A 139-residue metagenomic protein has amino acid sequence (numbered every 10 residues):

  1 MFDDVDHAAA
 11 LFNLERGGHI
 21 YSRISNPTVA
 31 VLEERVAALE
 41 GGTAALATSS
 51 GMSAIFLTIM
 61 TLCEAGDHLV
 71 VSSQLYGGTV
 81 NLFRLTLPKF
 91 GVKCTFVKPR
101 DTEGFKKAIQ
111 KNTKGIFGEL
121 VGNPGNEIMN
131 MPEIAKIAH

Functional and structural regions predicted by a protein language model:
D4-F56, G78-L85: Conserved N-terminal alpha-helix of the aminotransferase class I/II PLP-enzyme fold
Y21-S22, A47-T48, S72-S73, C94-V97 (+2 more regions): Glycine- and other small-residue-rich loops at beta-strand/loop junctions that grip anionic moieties
V36, A54, L69, I116-E119 (+1 more regions): Buried hydrophobic positions in well-ordered alpha/beta secondary-structure cores of metabolic enzymes
L39-T43, C63-G66, K111: Short helix-loop-beta connector
S53, V70, Q74, P88: Conserved P-loop
T61-T79, V97: Conserved PLP-anchoring active-site segment centered on the Schiff-base-forming lysine
L85-D101: A glycine-rich helix N-cap at a beta->alpha junction
P99-H139: Active-site phosphate-binding strand-loop segment of PLP-dependent enzymes
